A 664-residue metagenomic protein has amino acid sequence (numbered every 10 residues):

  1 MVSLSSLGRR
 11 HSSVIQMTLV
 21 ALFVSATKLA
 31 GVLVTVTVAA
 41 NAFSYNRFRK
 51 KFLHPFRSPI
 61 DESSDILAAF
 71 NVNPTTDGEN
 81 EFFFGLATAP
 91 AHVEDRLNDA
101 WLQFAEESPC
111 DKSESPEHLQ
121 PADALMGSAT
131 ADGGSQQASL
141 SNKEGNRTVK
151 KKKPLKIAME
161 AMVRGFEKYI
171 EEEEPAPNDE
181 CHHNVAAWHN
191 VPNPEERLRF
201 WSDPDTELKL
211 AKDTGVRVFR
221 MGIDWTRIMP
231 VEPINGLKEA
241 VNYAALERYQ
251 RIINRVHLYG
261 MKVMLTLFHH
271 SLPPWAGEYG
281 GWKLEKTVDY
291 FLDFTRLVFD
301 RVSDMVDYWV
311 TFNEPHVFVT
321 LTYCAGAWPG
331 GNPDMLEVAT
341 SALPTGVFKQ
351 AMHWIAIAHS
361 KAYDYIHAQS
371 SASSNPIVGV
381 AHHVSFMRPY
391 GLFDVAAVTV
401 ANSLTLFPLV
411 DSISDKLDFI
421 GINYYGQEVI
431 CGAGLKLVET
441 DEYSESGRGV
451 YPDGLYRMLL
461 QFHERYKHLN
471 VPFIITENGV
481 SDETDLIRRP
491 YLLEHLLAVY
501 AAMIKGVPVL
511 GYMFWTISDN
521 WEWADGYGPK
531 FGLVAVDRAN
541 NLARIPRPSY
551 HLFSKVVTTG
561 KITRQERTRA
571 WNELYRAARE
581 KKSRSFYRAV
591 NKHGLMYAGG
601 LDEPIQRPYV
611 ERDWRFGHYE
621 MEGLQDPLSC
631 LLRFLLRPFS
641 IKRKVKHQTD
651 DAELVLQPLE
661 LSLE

Functional and structural regions predicted by a protein language model:
M1-L19: Short, low-complexity, Lys/Arg-enriched N-terminal segments of secretory-pathway carbohydrate enzymes
V2, V14-I15, V24, V32 (+2 more regions): Short hydrophobic transmembrane-like helices used for membrane targeting/insertion
L4-L7, L29, L33, L140 (+1 more regions): Leucine-biased recognition of intrinsically disordered, low-complexity hydrophobic segments
Q16-R47, L635: Terminal signal-anchor or tail-anchor transmembrane helices that tether membrane-associated enzymes to cellular
N41-R217, I228-L663: Non-catalytic scaffold segments within catalytic domains of secreted glycoside hydrolases
M221: Accessory DNA-binding and partner-docking regions appended to nucleic-acid-acting proteins, especially the terminal
